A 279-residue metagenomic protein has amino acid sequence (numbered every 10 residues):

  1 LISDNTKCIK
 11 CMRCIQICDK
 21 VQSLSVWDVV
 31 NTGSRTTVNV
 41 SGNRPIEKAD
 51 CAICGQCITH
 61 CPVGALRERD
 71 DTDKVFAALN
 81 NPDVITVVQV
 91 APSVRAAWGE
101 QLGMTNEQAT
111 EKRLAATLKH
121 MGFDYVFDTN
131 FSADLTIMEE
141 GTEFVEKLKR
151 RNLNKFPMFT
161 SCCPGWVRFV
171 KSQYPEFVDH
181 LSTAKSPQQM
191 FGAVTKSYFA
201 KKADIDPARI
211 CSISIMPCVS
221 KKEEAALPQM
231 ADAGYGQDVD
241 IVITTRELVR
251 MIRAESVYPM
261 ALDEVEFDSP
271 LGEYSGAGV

Functional and structural regions predicted by a protein language model:
L1, V21-D50, G64-T86: Non-heme iron-sulfur electron-transfer modules
L1-T6, N43-A52, I205-I215: Immediate flanking context of iron-sulfur cluster ligation sites
T6-V21, A49-G64, A133, S161-G165 (+1 more regions): Local cysteine-cluster metal-coordination motifs and their immediate loop/turn environment, predominantly Fe-S cluster
C14, V21-S23, C57, P62 (+4 more regions): Short loop/turn motifs at secondary-structure junctions
P45-R67, K171-P175, A184: Helix-enriched interaction subdomains in cytosolic or periplasmic regions, typified by TIR/SEFIR signaling/NADase cores
E68-V279: Iron-sulfur-associated redox domains of electron-transfer enzymes in respiratory and anaerobic energy metabolism
